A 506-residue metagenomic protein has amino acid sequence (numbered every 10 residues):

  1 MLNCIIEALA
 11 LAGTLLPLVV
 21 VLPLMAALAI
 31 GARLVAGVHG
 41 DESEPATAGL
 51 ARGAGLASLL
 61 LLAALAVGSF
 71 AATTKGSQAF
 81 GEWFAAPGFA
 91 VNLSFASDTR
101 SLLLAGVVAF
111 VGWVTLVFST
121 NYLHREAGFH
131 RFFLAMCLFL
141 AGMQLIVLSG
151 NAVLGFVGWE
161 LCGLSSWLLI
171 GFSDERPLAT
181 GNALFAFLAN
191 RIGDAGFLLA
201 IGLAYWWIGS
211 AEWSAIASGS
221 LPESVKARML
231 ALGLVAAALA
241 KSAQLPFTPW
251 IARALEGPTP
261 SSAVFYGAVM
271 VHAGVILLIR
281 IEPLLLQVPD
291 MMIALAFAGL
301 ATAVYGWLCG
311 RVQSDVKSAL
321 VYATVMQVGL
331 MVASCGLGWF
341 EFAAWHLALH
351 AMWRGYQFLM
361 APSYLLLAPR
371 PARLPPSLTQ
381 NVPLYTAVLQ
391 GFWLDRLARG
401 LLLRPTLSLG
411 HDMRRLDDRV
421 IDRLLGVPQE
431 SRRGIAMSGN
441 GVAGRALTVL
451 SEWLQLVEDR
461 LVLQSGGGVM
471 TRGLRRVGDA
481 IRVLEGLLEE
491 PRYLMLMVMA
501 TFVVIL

Functional and structural regions predicted by a protein language model:
M1-D417, Q429-Q455, D459-L506: ...captures the hydrophobic TM-helix bundle architecture rather than a specific catalytic motif, and can also fire on
V420-R423: Extracellular/periplasmic envelope-modification machinery, especially enzymes that add or remove acyl/ester groups on
